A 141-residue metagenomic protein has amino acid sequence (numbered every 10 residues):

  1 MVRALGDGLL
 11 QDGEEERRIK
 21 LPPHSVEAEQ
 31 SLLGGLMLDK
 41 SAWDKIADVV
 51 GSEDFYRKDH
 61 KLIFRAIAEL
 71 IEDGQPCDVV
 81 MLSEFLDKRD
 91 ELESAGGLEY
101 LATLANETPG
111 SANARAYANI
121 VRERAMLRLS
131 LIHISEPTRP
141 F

Functional and structural regions predicted by a protein language model:
M1-M126: Noncatalytic partner-interaction/assembly domains of nucleic-acid and motor enzyme complexes, especially the accessory
I132-F141: Single conserved hydrophobic/aromatic residue that forms the stacking wall/gate of nucleotide- or nucleobase-binding
